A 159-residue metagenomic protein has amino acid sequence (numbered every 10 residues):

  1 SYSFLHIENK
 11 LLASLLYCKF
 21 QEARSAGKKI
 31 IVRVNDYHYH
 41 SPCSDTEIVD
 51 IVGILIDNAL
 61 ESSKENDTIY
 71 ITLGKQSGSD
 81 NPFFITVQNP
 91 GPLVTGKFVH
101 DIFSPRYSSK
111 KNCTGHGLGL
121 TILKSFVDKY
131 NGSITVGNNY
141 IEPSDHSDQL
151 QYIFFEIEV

Functional and structural regions predicted by a protein language model:
F4, I30-I51: Conserved short strand/loop->alpha-helix "switch" segment adjacent to the catalytic nucleotide/phosphoryl-transfer site
H6-A26: Short beta-to-alpha transition helix within the HATPase_c
D45-N66: Conserved ATP-binding N-box helix of the HATPase_c
N66-D80: Short beta-strand/loop element within the Bergerat-fold HATPase_c
V94-R106: Short conserved segment of the HATPase_c
G119-L123: Short alpha-helical Gxxx[C/S/T] motif in the catalytic ATP-binding
F126-D128: Detector for a conserved hydrophobic position within an alpha-helical segment of the HATPase_c
Y130-H146: Glycine-rich ATP-binding loops of the HATPase_c
